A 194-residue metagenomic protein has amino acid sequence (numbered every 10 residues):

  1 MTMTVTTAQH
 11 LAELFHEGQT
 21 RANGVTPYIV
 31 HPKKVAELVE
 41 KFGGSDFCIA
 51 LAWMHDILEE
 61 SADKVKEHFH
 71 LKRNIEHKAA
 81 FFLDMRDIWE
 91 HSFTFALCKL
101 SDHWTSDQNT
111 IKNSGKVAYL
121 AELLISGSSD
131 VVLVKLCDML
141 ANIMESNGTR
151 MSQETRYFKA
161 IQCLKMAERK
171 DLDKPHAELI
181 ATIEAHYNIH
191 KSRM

Functional and structural regions predicted by a protein language model:
M1-M194: Active-site helical microenvironments for divalent-metal-assisted chemistry
